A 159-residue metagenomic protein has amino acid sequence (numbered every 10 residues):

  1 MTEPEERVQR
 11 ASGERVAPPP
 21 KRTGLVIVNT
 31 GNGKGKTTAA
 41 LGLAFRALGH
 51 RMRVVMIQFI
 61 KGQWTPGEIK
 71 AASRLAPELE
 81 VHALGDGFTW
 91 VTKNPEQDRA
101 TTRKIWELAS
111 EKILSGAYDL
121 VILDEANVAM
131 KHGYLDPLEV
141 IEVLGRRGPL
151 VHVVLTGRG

Functional and structural regions predicted by a protein language model:
M1-V26: Extreme N-terminal, non-catalytic leader segments that precede Walker-type/kinase nucleotide-binding cores
P18-P19, A71-S73, G145: Short secondary-structure boundary/capping segments
P19, V28-T30, R46, V128 (+1 more regions): Short, flexible coil/turn micro-motifs enriched in small/turn-prone residues
R22-T23, H50, A117, P149: Residue-level preference for short coil/turn positions at secondary-structure junctions
L25-L114: Conserved P-loop
W90-H152: Phosphate-binding/switch loop-helix module in NTP-utilizing enzymes
R158-G159: Short, polar loop motifs at secondary-structure junctions
